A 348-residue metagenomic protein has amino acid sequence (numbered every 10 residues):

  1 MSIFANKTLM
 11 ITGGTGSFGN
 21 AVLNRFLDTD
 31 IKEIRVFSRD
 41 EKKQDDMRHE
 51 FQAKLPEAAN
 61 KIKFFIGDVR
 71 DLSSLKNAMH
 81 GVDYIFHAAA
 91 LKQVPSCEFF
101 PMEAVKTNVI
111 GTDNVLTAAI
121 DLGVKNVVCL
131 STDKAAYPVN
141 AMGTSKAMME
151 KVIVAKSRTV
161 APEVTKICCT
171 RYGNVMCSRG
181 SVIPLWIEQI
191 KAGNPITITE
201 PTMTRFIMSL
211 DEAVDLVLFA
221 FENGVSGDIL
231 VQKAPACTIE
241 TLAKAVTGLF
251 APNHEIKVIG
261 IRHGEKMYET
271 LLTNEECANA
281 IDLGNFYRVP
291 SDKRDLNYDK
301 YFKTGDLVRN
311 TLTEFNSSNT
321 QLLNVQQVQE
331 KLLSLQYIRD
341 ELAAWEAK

Functional and structural regions predicted by a protein language model:
T8-T29: N-terminal Rossmann NAD(P)H-binding glycine-rich loop of SDR-like oxidoreductase domains
T12, M79-A88, C129: Rossmann-fold scaffold of SDR-type NAD(P)-dependent oxidoreductases
D30-K43: Conserved glycine-rich Rossmann-like NAD(P)H-binding loop of the short-chain dehydrogenase/reductase
S38, F65-I66, K106, E200 (+1 more regions): Conserved residues in the N-terminal Rossmann fold of short-chain dehydrogenase/reductase
K63-Y84: Conserved Rossmann-fold cofactor-binding substructure of NAD(P)-dependent oxidoreductases
F64, A104, I167-T170: Hydrophobic/aromatic anchor residues within beta-strands of the central parallel beta-sheet of Rossmann-like
H87, L91-A147, K151, A155: Conserved Rossmann-fold NAD(P)-dependent oxidoreductase catalytic core, especially the SDR/UDP-sugar
D121, K151, A155-K348: Strand-loop microenvironment adjacent to phosphate/nucleotide-handling motifs in alpha/beta enzyme folds
